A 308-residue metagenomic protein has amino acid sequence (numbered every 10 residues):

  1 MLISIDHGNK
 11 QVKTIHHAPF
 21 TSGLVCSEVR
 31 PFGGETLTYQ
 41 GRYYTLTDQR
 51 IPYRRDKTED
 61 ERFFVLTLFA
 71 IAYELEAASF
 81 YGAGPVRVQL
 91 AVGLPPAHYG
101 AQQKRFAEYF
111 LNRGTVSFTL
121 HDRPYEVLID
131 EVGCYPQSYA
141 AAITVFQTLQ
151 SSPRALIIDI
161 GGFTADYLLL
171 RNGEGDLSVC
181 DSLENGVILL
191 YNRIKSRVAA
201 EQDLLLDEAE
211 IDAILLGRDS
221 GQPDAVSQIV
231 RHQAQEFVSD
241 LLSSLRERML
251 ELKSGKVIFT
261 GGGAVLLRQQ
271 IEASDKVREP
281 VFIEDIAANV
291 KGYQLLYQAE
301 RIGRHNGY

Functional and structural regions predicted by a protein language model:
M1-A155, E174-L189, A209-Y308: Nucleotide/phosphate-binding catalytic cleft detector across ATP-hydrolyzing and phosphate-transferring enzymes
I160-D166: Ser/Thr-glycine-rich phosphate-binding loops at phosphate-binding pockets of nucleotides, nucleotide cofactors
Y167-N172: PRPP/pyrophosphate-binding module of the type I phosphoribosyltransferase fold
R197: A contiguous pocket-lining binding segment that forms or flanks enzyme active sites
Q202-L205: Short, basic interhelical loop/turn and adjoining N-cap of the next helix at nucleic-acid- or acidic-partner-contacting
